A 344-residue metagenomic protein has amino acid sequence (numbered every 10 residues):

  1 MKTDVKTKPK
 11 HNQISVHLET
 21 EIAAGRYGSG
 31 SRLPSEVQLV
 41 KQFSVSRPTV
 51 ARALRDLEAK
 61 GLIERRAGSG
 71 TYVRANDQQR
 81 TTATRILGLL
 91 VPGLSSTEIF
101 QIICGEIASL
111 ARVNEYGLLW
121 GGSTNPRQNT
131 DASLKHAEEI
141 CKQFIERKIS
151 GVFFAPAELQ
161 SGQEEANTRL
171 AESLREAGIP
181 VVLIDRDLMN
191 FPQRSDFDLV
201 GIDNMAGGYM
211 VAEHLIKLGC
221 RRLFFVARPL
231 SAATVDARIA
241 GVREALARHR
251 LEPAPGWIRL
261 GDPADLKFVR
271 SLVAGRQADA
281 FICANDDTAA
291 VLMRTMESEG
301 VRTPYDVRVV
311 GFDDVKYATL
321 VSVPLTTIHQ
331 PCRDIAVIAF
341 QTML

Functional and structural regions predicted by a protein language model:
M1-S44, R52-R55, C141-E146: Extreme N-terminal segment that seeds HTH/winged-HTH DNA-binding domains in transcriptional regulators
T3-T7, G28-S31, R65-T97: N-terminal helix-turn-helix/winged-helix DNA-binding helices and compositionally similar short basic alpha-helical
N12-V16, Q78-F154, F225, R243 (+1 more regions): Amphipathic helical "hinge" segments at domain boundaries
V16-H17, E21, F268-L344: Flexible loop/turn connectors
G88-L90, K148-L159, P180-V182, F224-A227 (+2 more regions): Periplasmic-binding protein-like
A157-G207, D287, D313-L325: Flexible loop/hinge segments that line or gate small-molecule binding clefts
D187-M189, R194-F225, A264-R270, Q330-L344: Hydrophobic alpha-helical segments within soluble ligand-binding/sensing domains
Y209-L251: An alpha-beta-alpha
